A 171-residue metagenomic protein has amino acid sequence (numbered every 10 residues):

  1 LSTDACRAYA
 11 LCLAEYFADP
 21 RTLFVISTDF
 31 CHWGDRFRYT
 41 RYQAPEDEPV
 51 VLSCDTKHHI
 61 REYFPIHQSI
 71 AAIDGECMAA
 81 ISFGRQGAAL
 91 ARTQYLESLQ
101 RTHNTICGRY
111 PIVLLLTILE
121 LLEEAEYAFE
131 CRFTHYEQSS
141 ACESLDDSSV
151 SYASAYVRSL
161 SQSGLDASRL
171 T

Functional and structural regions predicted by a protein language model:
L1-T22, W33-T171: Flexible, D/E/H-enriched segments
V25-T28: Short beta-strand segments
